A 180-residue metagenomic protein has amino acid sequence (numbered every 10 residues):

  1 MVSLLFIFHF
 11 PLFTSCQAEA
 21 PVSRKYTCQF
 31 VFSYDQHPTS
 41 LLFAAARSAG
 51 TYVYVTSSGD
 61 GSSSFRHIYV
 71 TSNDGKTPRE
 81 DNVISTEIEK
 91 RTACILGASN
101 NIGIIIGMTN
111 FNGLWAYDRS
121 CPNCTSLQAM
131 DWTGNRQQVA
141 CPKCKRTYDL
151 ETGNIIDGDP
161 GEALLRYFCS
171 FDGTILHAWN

Functional and structural regions predicted by a protein language model:
M1-V2: Bacterial N-terminal signal peptides that target proteins for export
F10, W115, N135-Q138, A163: Processing junctions and N-termini across compartments
L12-S15: C-terminal motif of bacterial Sec signal peptides marking the signal peptidase cleavage site
P21-W132, Y167-N180: N-terminal pre-ligand scaffold of iron-sulfur
W132-Q137, I156: Short linker/helix segments within small regulatory modules
Q137-R146: Cysteine-rich micro-motifs
R146-N180: Short Fe-S-cluster ligation motifs
